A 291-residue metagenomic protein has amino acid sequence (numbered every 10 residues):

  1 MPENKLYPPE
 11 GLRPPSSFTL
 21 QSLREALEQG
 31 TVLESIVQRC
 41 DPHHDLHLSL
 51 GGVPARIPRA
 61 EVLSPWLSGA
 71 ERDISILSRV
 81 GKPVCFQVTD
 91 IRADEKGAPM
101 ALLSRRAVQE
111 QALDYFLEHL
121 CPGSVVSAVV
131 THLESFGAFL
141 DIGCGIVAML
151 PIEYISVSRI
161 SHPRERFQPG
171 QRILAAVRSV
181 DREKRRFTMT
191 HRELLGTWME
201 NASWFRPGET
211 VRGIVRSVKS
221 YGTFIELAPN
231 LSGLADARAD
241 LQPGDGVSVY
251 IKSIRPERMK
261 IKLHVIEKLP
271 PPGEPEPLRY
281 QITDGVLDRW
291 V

Functional and structural regions predicted by a protein language model:
M1-V291: Single-stranded RNA-binding regions, centering on S1/OB-family and related RNA-binding modules
